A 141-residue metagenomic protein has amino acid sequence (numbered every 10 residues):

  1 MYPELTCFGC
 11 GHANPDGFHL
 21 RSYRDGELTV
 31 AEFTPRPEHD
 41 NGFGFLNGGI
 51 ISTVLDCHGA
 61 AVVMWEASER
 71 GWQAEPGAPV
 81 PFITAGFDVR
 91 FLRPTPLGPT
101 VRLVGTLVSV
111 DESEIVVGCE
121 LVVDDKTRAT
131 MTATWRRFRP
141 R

Functional and structural regions predicted by a protein language model:
M1-G42: Non-catalytic linker/capping segments at the edges of enzyme domains
M1-P3, T95-R141: HotDog/MaoC-like acyl-thioester-processing domains
A13-P15, R24, A78-F82, K126: A generic structural signal for short, non-catalytic loop/turn and secondary-structure boundary residues
G17, G86, V116: Short coil/loop residues immediately preceding or within conserved phosphate-binding loops of NTP-utilizing enzyme
V30-C57, A61-E66: A conserved, well-ordered hydrophobic junction motif at loop->secondary-structure transitions
F33-P35, F91, R137: Hydrophobic residues in beta-strands and at strand termini
L46, F82-T84, R128: A broad, structural micro-motif
A61-R102: Hydrophobic beta-strand-centered segment that forms part of the acyl-chain substrate-binding groove
